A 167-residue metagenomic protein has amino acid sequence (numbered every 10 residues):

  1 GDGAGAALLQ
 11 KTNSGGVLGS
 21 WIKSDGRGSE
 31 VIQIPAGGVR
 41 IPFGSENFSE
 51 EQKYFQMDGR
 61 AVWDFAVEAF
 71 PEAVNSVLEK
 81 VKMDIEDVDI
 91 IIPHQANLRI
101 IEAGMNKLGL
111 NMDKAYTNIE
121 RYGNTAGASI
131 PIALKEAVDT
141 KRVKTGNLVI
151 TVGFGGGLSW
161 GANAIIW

Functional and structural regions predicted by a protein language model:
G1-D64, E68, E72, F154 (+1 more regions): Condensing-enzyme catalytic core mediating Claisen C-C bond formation in acyl metabolism
V62, V77-K80: Short helix-to-loop capping/linker segments positioned immediately adjacent to catalytic or ligand/cofactor-binding
V67, P71, L78, D89-W167: Claisen-condensing/thiolase-fold acyl-transfer catalytic domains that form or cleave C-C bonds in fatty acid
K82-D87: Short, surface-exposed connector motifs at secondary-structure boundaries
